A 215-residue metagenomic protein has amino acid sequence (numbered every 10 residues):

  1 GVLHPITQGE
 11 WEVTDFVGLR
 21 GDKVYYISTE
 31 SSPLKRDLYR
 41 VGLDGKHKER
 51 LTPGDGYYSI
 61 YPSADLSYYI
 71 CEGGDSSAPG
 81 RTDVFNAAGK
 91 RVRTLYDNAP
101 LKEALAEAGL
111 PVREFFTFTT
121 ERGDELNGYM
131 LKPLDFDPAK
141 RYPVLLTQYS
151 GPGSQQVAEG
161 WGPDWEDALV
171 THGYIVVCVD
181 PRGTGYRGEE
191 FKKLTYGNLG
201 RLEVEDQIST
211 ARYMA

Functional and structural regions predicted by a protein language model:
G1-D15, R20, S31, V41-Y58 (+1 more regions): Multi-bladed beta-propeller domains
L19-G21, A64-D65: Residue-level detector of Asp-centered blade-edge/turn motifs that repeat once per structural unit in beta-propeller
V24-Y25, Y69: Hydrophobic beta-strand positions that form the internal "hydrophobic ladder" of WD40/Gbeta-like beta-propeller blades
S28-E30, S154: Short, conserved, GDST-rich strand-edge loop motifs in beta-rich repeat architectures
E30-K35, D75-A78: Short, solvent-exposed loop/turn segments at conserved positions within beta-propeller repeat blades
L34-R36, G42, L66-Y68: C-terminal structured "cap/appendage" subdomains that terminate the fold
R36-L38, K46, G80-T82: Repetitive beta-architecture junctions, highlighting loop-to-beta-strand starts across blade-like repeats
S59-A215: Serine-hydrolase catalytic core recognition
